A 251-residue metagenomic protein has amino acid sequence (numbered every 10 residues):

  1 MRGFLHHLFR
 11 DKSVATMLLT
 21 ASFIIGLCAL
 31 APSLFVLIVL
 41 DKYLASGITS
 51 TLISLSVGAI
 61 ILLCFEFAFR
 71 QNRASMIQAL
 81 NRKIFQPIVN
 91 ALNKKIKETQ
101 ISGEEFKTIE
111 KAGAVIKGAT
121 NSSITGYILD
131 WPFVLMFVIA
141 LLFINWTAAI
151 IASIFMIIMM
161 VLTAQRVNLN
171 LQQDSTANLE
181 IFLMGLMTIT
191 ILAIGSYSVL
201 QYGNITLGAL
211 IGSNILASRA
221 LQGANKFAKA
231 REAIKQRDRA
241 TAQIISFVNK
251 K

Functional and structural regions predicted by a protein language model:
M1-L30, A45, T49-L55, R73 (+5 more regions): Membrane-integrated ABC transporters
M1-R2, Q78-G118, V167-L169, D238-N249: Extended non-transmembrane interhelical loops and adjacent amphipathic helices of multipass membrane proteins
M17-I24, G58-L62, I151-F155, T176-E180: Alpha-helical transmembrane segments of MFS and MFS-like solute carriers/permeases
L30-L37, T125-V167, Q172-N214: A hydrophobic transmembrane-helix motif
P32-V39, V57, R73, I77 (+6 more regions): Hydrophobic/aromatic residues in alpha-helical transmembrane segments
L37, D41, A45, E66-A74 (+9 more regions): Membrane-water interface at transmembrane helix exits
G58-F65, L210-K226: Hydrophobic transmembrane alpha-helices
A220-F247: Cytosolic ends of transmembrane helices, especially the final helix of ABC transmembrane type-1 domains
